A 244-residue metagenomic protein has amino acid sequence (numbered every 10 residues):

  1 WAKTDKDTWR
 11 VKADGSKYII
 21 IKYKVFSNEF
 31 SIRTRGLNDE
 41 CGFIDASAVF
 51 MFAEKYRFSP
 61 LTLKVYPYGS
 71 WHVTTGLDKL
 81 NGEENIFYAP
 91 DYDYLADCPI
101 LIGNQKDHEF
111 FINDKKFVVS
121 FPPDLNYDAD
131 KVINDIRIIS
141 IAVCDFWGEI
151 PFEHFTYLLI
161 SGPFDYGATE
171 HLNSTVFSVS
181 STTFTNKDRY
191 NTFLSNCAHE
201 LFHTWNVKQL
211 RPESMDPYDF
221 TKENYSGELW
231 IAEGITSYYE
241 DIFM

Functional and structural regions predicted by a protein language model:
W1-I139, D145-F152, F164-D165: Non-catalytic architectural context of zinc metalloproteases
Y23-E29, D39, I44-A46, W71 (+7 more regions): Generic detector of bulky aromatic hydrophobic side chains
D45-A46, F52, K79, V179 (+2 more regions): Generic structural "secondary-structure junction" signal
L63, H199, T236: Terminal peptide-recognition signature
K106-E228: Juxtacatalytic substrate-recognition/specificity segment
Y225-M244: Metalloprotease/metallohydrolase-associated module, dominated by Zn2+-dependent proteases
